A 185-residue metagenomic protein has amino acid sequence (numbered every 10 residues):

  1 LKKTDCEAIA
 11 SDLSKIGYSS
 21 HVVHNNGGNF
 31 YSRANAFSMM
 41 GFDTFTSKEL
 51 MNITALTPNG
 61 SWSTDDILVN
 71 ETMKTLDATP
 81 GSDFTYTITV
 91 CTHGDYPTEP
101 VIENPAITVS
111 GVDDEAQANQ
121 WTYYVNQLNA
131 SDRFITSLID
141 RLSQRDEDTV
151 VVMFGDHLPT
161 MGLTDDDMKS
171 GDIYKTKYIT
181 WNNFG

Functional and structural regions predicted by a protein language model:
L1-G185: Solvent-exposed soluble domains appended to multi-pass membrane proteins
